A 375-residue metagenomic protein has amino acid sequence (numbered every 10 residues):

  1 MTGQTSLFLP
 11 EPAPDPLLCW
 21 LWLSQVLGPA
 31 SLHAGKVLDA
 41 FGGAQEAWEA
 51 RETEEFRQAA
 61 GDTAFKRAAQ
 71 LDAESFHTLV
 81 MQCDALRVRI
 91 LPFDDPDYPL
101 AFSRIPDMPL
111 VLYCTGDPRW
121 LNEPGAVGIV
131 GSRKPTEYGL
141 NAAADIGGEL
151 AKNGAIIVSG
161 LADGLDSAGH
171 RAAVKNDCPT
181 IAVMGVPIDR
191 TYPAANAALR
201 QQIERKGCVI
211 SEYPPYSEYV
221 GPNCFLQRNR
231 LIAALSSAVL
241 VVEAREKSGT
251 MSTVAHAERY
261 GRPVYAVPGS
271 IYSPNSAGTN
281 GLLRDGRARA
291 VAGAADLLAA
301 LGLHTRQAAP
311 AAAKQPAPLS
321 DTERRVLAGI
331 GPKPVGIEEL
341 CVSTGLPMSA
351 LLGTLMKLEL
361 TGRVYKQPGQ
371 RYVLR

Functional and structural regions predicted by a protein language model:
M1-D97, L282, I337, T361-R363 (+1 more regions): Short, small/acidic-rich helices and loops at N termini and domain boundaries of DNA replication/processing enzymes
T2-P16, F93-R375: Glycine-biased, small-residue-rich flexible motifs in mid-sequence functional cores and linkers
